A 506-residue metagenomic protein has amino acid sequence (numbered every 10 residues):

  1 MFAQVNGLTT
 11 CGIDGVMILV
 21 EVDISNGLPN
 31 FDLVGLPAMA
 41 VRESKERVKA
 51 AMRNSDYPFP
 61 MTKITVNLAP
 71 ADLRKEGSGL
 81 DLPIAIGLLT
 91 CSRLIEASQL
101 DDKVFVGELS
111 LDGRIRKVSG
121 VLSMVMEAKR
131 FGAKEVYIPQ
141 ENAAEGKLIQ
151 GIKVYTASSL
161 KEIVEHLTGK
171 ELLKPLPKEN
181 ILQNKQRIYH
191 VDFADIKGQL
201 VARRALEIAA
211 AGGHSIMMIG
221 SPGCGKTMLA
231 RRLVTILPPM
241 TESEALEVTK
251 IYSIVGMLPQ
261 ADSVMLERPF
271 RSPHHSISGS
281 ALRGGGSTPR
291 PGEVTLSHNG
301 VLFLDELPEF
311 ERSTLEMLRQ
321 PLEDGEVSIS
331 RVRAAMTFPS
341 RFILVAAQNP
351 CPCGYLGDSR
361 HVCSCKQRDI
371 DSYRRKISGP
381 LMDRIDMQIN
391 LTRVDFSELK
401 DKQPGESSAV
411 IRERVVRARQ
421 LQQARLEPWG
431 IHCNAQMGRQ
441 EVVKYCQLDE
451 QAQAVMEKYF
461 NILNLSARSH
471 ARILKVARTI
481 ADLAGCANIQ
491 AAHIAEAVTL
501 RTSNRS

Functional and structural regions predicted by a protein language model:
M1-M217, S221-T227, M265, S330 (+3 more regions): Peripheral, non-AAA+ core regions of ATP-driven protein-machinery
A40-K45, P60, N67-G77, T288-P289 (+1 more regions): Basic, amphipathic alpha-helical bundle interface domains used for macromolecular binding and assembly
F59-T62, Q99-L100, R130-G132, Q150 (+8 more regions): Short loop/turn elements that form and flank the Walker-type P-loop nucleotide-binding site in RecA-like NTPase cores
E207, V264, P269, G279-L302 (+1 more regions): Conserved alpha-helical scaffold flanking the Walker A/P-loop in AAA+ ATPase domains
M218-P259: Walker A/P-loop
G220, G284, E306: The Walker A (P-loop) glycine that initiates the GxxxxGKT/S ATP-binding motif of P-loop NTPases
N299, D305-E306, M317: Walker B catalytic acidic pair
